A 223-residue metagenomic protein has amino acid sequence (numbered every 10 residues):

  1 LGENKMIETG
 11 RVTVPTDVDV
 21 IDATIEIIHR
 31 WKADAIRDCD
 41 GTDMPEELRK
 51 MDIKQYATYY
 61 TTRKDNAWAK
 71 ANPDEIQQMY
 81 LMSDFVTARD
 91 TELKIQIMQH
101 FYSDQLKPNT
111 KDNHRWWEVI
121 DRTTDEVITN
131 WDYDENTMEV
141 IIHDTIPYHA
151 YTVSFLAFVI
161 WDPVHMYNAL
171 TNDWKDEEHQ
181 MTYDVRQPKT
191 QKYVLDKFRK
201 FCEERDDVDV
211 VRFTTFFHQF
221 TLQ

Functional and structural regions predicted by a protein language model:
L1-Q223: Glycan-processing catalytic domains of CAZymes
